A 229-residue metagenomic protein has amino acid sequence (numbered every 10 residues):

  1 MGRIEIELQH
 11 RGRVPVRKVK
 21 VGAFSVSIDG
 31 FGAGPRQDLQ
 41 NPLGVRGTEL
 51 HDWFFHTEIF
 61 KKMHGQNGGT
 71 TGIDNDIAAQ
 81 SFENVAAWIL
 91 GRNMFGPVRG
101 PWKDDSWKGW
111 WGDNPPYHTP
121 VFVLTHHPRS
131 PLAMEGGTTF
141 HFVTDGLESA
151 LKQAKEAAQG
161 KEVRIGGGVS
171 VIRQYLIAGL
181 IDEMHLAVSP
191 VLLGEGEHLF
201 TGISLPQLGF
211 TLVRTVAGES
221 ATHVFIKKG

Functional and structural regions predicted by a protein language model:
G2-G229: Enzymes that bind and transform nitrogen-containing heteroaromatic metabolites
